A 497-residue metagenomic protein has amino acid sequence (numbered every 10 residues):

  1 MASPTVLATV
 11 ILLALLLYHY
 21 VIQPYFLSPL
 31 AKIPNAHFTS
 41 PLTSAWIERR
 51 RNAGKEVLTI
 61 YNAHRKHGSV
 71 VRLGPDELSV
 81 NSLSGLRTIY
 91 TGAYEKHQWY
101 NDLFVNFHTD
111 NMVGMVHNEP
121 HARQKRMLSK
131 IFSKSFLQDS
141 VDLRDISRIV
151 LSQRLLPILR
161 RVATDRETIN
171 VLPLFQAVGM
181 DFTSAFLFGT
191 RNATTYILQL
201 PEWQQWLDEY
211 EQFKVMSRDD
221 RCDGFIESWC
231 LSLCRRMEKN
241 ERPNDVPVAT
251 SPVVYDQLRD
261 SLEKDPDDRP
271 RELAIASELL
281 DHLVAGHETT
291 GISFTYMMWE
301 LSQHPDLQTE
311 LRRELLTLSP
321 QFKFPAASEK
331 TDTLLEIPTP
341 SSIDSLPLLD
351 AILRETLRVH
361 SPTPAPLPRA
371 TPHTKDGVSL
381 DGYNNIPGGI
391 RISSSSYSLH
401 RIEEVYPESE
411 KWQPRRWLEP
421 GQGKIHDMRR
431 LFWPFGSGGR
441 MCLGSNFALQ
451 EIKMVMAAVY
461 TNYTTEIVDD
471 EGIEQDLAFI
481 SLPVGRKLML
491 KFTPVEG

Functional and structural regions predicted by a protein language model:
A2-R123, R148-Q153, P157, L273 (+3 more regions): N-terminal membrane-proximal hinge/A-helix region immediately C-terminal to the signal-anchor transmembrane segment
R50-I60, G224, S228, S232 (+1 more regions): Conserved cytochrome P450 K-helix E-x-x-R motif and the immediately C-terminal K′/meander segment
H97-N106, P120, D139-F294, E310 (+2 more regions): Cytochrome P450 heme-thiolate monooxygenase catalytic core
A193, P305-Q308, M428, M441 (+1 more regions): Cytochrome P450 heme-binding "Cys pocket" and the immediately downstream C-terminal segment
Q205-D208, Q303-T363, P387-I390, Q413 (+1 more regions): Cytochrome P450 I-helix active-site segment
T289-S302, V455: Short, small-residue alpha-helix embedded
G377, S394-G423: Conserved cytochrome P450 K-helix/beta-meander segment immediately N-terminal to the heme-binding cysteine loop
S481-G497: C-terminal helix/juxtamembrane-tail motif
